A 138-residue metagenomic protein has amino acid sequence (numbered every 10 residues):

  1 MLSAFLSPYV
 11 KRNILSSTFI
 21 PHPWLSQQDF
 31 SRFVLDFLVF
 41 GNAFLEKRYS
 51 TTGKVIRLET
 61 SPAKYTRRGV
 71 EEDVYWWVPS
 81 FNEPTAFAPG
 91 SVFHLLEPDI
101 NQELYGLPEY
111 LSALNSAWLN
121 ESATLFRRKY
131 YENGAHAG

Functional and structural regions predicted by a protein language model:
M1-G138: Structured, contiguous alpha/beta core segments that scaffold functional sites
